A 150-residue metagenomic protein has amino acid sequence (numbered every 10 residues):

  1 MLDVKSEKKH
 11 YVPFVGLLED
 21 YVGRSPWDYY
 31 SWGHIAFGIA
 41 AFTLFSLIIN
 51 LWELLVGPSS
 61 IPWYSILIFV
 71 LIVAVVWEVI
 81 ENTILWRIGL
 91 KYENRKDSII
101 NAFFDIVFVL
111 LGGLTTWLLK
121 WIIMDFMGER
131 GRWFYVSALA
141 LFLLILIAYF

Functional and structural regions predicted by a protein language model:
M1-N94, S98-I99, L110-F150: Bulky hydrophobic segments
N101-D105: Membrane-interface transmembrane-helix boundary segments in multi-pass integral membrane proteins
